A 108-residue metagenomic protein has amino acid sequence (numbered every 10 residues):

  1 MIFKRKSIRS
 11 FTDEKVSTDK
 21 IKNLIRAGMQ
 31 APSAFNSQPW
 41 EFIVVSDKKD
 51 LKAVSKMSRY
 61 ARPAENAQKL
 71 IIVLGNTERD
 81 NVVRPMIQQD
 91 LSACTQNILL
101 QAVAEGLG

Functional and structural regions predicted by a protein language model:
M1-G108: Acidic, surface-exposed loops and disordered segments
